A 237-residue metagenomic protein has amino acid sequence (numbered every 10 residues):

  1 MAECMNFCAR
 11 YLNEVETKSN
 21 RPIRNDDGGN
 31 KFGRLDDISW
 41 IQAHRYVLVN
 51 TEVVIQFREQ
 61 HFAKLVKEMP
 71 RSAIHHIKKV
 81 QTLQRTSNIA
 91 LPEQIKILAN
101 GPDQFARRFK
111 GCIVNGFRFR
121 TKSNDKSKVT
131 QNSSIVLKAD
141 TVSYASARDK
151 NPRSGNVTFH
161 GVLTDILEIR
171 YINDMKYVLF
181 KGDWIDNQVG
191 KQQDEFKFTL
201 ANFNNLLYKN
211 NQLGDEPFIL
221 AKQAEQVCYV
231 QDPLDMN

Functional and structural regions predicted by a protein language model:
M1-N237: Conserved, well-ordered core segments of regulatory domains
